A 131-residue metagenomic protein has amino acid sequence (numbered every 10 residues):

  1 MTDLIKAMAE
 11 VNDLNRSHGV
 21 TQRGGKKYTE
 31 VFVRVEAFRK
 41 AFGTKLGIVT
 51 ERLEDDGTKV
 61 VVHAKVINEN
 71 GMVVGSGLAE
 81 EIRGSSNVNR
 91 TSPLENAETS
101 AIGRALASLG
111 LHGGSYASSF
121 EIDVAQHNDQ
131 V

Functional and structural regions predicted by a protein language model:
M1-V131: Polyanion-binding surfaces on beta-sheet-dominated domains and ring/shell assemblies
